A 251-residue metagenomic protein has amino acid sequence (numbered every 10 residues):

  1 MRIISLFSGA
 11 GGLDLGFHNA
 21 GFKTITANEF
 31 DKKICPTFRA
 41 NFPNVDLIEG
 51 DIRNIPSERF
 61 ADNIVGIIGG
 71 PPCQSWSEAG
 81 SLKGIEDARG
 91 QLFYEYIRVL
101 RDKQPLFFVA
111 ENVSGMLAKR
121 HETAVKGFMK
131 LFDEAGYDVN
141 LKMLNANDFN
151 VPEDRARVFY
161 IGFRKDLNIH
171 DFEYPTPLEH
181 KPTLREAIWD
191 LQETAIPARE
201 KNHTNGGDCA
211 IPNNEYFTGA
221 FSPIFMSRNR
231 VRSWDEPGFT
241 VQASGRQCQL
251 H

Functional and structural regions predicted by a protein language model:
R2-L106, S114-A118, T123-K126: Core alpha/beta nucleotide-donor-binding catalytic domains of modification enzymes
R2-T24, L131-E134, M143, R157-H251: S-adenosyl-L-methionine-dependent DNA methyltransferase catalytic core
D14, Q74-E78, M116-K119, N150-E153 (+2 more regions): Short catalytic/ligand-binding loop motif for oxyanion handling, primarily in non-cytosolic enzymes, centered on
R53, E58, N145-N147, T194: Short, solvent-exposed coil/turn elements at secondary-structure transition points
E58, N150-V151, H180: Short secondary-structure boundary/capping segments
F60-A61, P152-D154, R232-D235: Extracellular/periplasmic catalytic domains that process cell-envelope and extracellular macromolecules
Q91-F163: Conserved Class I SAM-dependent methyltransferase catalytic core
